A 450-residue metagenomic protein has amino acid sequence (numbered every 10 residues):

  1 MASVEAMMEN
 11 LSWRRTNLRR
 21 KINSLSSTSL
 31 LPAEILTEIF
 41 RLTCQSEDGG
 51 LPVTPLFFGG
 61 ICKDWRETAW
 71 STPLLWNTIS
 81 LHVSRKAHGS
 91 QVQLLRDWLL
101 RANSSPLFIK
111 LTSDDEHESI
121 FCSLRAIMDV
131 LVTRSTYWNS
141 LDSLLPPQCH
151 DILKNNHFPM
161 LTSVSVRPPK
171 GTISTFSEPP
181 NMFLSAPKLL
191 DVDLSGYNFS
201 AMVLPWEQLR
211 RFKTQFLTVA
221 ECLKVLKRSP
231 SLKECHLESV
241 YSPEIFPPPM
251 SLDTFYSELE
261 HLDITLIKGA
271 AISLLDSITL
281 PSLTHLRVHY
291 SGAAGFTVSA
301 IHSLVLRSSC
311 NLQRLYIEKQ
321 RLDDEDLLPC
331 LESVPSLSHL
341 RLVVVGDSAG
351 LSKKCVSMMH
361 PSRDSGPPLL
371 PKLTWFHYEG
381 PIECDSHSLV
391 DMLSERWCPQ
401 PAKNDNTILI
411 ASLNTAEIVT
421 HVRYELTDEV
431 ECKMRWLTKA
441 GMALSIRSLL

Functional and structural regions predicted by a protein language model:
M1-L450: Leucine-rich repeat
